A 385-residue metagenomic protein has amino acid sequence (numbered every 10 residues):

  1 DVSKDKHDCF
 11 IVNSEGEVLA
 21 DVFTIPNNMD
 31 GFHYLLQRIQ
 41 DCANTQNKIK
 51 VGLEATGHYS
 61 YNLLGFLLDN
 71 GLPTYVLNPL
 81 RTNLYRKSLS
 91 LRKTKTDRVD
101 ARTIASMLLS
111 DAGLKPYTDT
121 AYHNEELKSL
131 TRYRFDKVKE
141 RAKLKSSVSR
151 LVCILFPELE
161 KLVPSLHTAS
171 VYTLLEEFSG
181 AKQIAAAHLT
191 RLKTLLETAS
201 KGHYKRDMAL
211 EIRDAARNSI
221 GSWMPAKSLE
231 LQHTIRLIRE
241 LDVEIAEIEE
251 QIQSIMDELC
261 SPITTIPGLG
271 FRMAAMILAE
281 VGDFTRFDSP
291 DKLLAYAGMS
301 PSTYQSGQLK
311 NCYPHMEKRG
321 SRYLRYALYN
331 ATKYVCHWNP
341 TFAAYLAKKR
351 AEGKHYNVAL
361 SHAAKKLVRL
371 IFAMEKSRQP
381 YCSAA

Functional and structural regions predicted by a protein language model:
V2-A385: A detector of single, family-specific signature residues that are central to catalytic or substrate-handling motifs
